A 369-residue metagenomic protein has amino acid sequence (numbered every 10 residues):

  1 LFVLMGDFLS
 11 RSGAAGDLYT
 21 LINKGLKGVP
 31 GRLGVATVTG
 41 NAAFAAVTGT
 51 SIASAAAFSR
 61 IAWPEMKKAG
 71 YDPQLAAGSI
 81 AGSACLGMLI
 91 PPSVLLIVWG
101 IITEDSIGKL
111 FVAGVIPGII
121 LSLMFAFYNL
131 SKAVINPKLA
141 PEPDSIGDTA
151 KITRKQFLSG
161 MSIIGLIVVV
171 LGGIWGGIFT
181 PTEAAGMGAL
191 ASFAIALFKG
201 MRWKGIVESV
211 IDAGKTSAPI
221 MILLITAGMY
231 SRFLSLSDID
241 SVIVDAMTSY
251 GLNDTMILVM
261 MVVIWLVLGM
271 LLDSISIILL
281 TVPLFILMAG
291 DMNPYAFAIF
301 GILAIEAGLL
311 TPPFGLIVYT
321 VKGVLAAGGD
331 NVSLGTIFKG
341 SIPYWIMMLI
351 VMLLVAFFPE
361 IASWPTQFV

Functional and structural regions predicted by a protein language model:
L1-V369: Alpha-helical transmembrane segments of multi-pass membrane transport proteins
